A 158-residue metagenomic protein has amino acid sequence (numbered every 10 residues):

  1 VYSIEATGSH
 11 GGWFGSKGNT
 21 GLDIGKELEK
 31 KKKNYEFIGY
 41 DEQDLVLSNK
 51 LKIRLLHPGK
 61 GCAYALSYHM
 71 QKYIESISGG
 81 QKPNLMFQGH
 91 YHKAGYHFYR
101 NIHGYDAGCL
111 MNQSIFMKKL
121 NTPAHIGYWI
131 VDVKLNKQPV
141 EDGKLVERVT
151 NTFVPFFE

Functional and structural regions predicted by a protein language model:
V1-G39, Q43: Core catalytic region of metal-dependent phosphoesterases/phosphodiesterases, especially metallo-beta-lactamase-like
F14-S16, L45-L56: Short, solvent-exposed polar/charged micro-motifs at secondary-structure junctions
D41-N49, H97-R100: Short acidic-hydrophobic surface loop/beta-edge motif
E42, P58-C62, F157: A short, sequence-level motif marking secondary-structure junctions
Q43-L45, V131, E158: Generic detection of short hydrophobic beta-strand segments and adjacent strand-loop junctions
K52-R54, G59-N151: Conserved beta-sheet core of the metallophosphoesterase superfamily
T150-E158: A short, highly charged, low-complexity intrinsically disordered segment
